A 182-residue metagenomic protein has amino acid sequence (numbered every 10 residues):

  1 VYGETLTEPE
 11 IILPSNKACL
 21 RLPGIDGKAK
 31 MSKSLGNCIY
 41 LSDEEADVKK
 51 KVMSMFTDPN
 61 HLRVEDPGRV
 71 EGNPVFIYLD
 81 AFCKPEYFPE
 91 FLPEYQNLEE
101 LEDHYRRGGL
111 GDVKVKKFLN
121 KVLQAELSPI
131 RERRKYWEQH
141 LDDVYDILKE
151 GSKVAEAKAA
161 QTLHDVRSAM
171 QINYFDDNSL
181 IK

Functional and structural regions predicted by a protein language model:
V1-K182: Conserved nucleotide- and phosphate/pyrophosphate-binding catalytic cores in adenylate/nucleotidyl-handling enzymes
